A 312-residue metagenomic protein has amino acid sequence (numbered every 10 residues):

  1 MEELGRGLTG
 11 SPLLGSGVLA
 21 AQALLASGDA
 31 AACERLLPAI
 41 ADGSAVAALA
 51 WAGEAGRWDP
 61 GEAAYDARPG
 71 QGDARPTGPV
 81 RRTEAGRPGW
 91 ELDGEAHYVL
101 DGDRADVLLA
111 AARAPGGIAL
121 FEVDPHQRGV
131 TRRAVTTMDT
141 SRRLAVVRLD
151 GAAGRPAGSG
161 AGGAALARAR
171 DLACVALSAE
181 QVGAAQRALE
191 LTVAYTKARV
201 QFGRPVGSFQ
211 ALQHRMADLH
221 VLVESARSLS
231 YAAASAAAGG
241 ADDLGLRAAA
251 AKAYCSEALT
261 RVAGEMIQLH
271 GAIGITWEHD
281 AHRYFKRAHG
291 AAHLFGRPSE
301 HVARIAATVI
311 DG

Functional and structural regions predicted by a protein language model:
M1-E34, P38, D42, D101-R104: Internal helix-loop-helix
M1-G5, A30, A39, G43 (+1 more regions): Alpha-helical interface subdomain recognition
M1-L13, A50-A52, E95-H97, I267 (+1 more regions): Active-site beta-strand/loop segments that form the cofactor-binding cradle of oxidoreductase flavoproteins
D29, L49, A110, F121 (+3 more regions): Residue-level signal for inorganic ion chemistry
D42-R57: A short, Trp-centered hydrophobic/proline-enriched beta-strand micro-motif
A50, G89, D93-T131: A short core secondary-structure module
E62-D93: Cytochrome P450 C-terminal beta-domain/meander region
R68-G70, Y98-D101, D124-G158: Flexible, small-/acidic-enriched active-site or ligand-binding loops
